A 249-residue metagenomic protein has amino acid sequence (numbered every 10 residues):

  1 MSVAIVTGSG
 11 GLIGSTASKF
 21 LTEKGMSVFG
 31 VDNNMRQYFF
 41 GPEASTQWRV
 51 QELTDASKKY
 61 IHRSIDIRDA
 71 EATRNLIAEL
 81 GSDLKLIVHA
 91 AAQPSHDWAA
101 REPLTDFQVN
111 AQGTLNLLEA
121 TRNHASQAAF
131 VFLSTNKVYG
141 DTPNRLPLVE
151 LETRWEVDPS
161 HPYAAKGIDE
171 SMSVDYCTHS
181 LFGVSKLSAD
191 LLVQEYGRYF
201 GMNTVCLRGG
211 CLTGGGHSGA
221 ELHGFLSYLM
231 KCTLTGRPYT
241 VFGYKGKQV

Functional and structural regions predicted by a protein language model:
M1-G210: N-terminal Rossmann-like NAD(P)+-binding domain of SDR-like oxidoreductases, especially those catalyzing
A90, C232-T233: Conserved catalytic core of Hanks-type protein kinase domains
A100, T233-L234: Hydrophobic residues in alpha-helical segments
H124-A125, A220, T233: A generic alpha-to-beta junction signature in SAM-dependent methyltransferases
L187, F200-N203, T213-Y228, R237 (+2 more regions): Glycine/proline-rich active-site loop of Rossmann-fold NAD(P)-dependent oxidoreductases
